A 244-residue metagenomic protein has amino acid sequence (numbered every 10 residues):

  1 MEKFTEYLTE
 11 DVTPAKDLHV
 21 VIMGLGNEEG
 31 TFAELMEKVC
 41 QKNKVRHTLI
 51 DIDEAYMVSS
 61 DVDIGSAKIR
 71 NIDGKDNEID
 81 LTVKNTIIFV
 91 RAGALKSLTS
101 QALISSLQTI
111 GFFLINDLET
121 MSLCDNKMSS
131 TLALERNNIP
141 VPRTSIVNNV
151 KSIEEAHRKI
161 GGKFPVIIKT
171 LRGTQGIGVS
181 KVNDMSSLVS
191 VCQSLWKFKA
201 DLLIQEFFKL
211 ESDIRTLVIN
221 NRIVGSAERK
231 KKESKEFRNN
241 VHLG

Functional and structural regions predicted by a protein language model:
M1-V20: Charge-dense, intrinsically disordered terminal/linker segments
L18-V20, I88, V166, V179: Conserved hydrophobic helix-helix packing surfaces used for dimerization/oligomerization
M23-L25, I219: Short hydrophobic segments within beta-strands
G26-R143: Conserved N-proximal alpha/beta basic substrate-recognition cap immediately N-terminal to, or forming the N-lobe
P140-F164: Rossmann-like NAD(P)H-binding beta-loop-alpha module
R143, F164-I168, D201-Q205: A short linear hydrophobic-aromatic micro-motif
K163-M185, V189: Conserved anion/nucleotide-ligand pocket segment
N183-G244: ATP-dependent carboxylate/phosphate-activation module, predominantly the ATP-grasp catalytic core and closely related
